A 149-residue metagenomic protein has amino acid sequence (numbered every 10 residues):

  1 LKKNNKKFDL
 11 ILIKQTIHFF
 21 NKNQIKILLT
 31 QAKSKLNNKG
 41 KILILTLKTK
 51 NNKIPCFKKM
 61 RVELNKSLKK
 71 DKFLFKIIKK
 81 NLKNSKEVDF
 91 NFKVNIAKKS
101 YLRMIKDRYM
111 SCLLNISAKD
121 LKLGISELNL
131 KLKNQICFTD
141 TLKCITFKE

Functional and structural regions predicted by a protein language model:
L1-K6: Short conserved loop adjoining the S-adenosyl-L-methionine
D9: Conserved acidic residues
L12: A conserved beta-strand element that flanks and buttresses the S-adenosyl-L-methionine
Q15-F19: Short catalytic micro-motifs in class I SAM-dependent methyltransferases
K26-K41: A short glycine-rich, Lys/Arg-flanked "PGG" loop and its adjoining helix->strand segment in the class I
K41-D71: Conserved class I S-adenosyl-L-methionine
K59-F75, F90-K93, S111-A118: Acceptor-substrate binding/catalytic loop of class I
S85-E149: Conserved Class I S-adenosyl-L-methionine
